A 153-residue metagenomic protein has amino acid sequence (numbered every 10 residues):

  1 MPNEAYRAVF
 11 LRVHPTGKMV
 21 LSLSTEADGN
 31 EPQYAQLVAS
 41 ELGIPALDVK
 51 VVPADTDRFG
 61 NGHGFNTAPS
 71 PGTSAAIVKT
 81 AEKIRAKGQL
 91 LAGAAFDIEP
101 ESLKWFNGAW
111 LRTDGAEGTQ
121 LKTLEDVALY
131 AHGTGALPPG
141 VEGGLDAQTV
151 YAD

Functional and structural regions predicted by a protein language model:
M1-L42, A54-D153: Cofactor-centric catalytic regions
P45-A46: Phosphate-handling active-site elements
